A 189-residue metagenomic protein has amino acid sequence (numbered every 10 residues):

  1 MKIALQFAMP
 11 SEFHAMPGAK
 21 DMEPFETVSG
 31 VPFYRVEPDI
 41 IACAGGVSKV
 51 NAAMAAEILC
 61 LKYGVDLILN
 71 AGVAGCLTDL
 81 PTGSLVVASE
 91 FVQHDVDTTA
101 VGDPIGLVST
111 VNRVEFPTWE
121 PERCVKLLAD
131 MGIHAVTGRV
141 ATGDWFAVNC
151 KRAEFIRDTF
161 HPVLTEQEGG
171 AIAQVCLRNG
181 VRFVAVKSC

Functional and structural regions predicted by a protein language model:
M1-Y63: N-terminal short beta-loop-beta anion/metal-coordinating cradle
E23, L85-S89, F183: Short, hinge-like loop/turn segments at secondary-structure boundaries
I41-G46, T137-A141, V186: Active-site-proximal beta-strand elements of phosphoester/diester hydrolases
D66-L69: Structural motif
L77-F160: Mid-sequence, gly/pro-rich, charge-dense loop/helix-turn segments that line enzyme active sites
V92, S188-C189: Short connector loops/turns at beta-strand edges and beta->alpha or beta->beta junctions
F146-S188: A C-terminal functional module that forms or caps the active site or interfaces directly with catalytic machinery
